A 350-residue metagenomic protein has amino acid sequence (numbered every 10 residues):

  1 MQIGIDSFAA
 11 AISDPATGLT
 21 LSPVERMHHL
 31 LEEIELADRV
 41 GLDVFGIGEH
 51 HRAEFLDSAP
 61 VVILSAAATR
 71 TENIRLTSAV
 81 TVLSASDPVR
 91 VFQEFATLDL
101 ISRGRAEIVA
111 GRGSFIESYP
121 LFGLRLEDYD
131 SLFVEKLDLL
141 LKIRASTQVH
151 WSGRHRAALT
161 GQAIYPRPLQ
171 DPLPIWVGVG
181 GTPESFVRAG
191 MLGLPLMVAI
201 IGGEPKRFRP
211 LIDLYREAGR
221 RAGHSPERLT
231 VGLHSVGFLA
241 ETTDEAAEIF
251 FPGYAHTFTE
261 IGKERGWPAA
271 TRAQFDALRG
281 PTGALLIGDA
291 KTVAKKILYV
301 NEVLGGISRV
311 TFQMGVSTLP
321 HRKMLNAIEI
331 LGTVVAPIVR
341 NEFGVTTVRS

Functional and structural regions predicted by a protein language model:
M1-R75, D171-L173, V348-S350: N-terminal beta1-alpha1-beta2 module of alpha/beta enzyme domains
I3, A37, G41, E49 (+10 more regions): Conserved, mostly hydrophobic/aromatic
I3-S7, F45-I47, L76-S78, A106-A110 (+4 more regions): Hydrophobic faces of well-ordered beta-strands that scaffold small-molecule active sites in alpha/beta enzyme cores
I5, P15-A16, S84-L194, K206-D213 (+2 more regions): Internal, glycine-rich beta/alpha segment that forms the wall or movable "lid" of small-molecule/cofactor binding
I5-S7, E127-I164, P205-R309, M314 (+1 more regions): An alpha-helical appendage that flanks or caps ligand/catalytic pockets
V24-L36, E94, G180-V187, V293-Y299: Short, acidic/polar
D38-R39, L64-N73, F95, D99-A106 (+4 more regions): Acidic (Asp/Glu)-rich catalytic clusters
V44-A66, V82, S114, I201-G203 (+1 more regions): Glycine-rich, proline-tolerant flexible connector loops at the mouths of alpha/beta enzymes
